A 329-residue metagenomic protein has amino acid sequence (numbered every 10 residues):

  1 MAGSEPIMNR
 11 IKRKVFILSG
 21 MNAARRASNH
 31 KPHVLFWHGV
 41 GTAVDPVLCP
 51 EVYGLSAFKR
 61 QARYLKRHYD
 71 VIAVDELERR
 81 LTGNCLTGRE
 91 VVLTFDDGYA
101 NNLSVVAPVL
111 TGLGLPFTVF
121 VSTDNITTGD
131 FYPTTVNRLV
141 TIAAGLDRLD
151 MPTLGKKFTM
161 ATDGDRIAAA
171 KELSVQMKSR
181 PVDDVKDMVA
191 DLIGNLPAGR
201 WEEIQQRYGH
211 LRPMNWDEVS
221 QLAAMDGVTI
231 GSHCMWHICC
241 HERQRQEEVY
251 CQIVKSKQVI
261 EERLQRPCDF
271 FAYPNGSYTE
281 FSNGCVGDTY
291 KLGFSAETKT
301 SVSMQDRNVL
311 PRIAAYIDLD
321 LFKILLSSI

Functional and structural regions predicted by a protein language model:
A2-T94, N101, Y132, N137-L139 (+5 more regions): C-terminal active-site subregion of NodB/CE4 polysaccharide deacetylases
G41, L113-S277, V309-L310: Metal-dependent polysaccharide deacetylase catalytic core of the NodB/CE4 family, i.e., the active-site-bearing domain
R63, D96, A107, V219-S220: Solvent-exposed, non-membrane alpha-helical residues enriched in polar/charged side chains
K66-D70, T111-P116: Short, solvent-exposed loop/edge-beta patches enriched in aromatic
D96-L103, L113, T118: Conserved beta-strand->loop/alpha-helix structural units within folded catalytic cores of enzymes with alpha/beta
V105-V109, E218, F281-C285: A short acidic, amphipathic alpha-helical/loop segment
